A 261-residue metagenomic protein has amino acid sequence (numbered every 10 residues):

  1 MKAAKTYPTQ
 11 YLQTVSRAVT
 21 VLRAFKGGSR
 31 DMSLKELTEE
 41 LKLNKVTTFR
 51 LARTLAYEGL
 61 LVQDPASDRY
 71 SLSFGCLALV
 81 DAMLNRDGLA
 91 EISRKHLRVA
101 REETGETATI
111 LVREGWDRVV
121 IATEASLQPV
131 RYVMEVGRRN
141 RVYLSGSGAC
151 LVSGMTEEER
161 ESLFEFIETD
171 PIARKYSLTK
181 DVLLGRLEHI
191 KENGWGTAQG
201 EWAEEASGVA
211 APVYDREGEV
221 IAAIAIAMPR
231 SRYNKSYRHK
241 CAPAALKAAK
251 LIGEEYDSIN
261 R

Functional and structural regions predicted by a protein language model:
M1-R86, A90-E91, R98, K250-S258: N-terminal helix-turn-helix
Y11-V15, L34, R69, S73 (+9 more regions): Short, structured helix-loop boundary elements
L61-Q63, I110-L111, V213: A structural signal for short hydrophobic beta-strand segments in well-ordered beta-sheet cores
A66-F166: Amphipathic alpha-helical effector-binding/dimerization core of metabolite-sensing transcriptional regulators
S162-F164, E168-P171, L246-R261: Cysteine/selenocysteine-centered motifs that mediate thiol-based redox chemistry or coordinate metal-sulfur cofactors
K175-A248: Extended hydrophobic
